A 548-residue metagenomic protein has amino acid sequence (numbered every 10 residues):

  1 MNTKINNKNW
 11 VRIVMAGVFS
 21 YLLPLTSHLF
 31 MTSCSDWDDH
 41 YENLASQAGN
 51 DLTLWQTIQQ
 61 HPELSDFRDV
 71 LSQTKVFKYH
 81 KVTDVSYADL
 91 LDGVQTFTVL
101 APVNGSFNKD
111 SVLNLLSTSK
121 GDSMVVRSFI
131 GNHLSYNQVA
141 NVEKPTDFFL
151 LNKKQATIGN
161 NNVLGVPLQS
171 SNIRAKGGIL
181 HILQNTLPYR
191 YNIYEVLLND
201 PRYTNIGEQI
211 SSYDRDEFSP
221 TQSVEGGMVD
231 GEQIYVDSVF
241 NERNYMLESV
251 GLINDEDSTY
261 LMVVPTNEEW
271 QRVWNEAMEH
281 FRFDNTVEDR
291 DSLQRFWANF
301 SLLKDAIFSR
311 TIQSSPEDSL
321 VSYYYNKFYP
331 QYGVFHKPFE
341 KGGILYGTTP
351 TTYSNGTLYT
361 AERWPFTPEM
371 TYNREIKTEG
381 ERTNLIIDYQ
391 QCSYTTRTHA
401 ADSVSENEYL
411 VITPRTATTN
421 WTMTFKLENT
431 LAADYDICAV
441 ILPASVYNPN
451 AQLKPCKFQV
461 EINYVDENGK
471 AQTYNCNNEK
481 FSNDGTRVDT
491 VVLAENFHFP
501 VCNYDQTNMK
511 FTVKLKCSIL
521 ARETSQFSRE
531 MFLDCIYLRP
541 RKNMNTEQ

Functional and structural regions predicted by a protein language model:
M1-N50, L54: Bacterial Sec-dependent N-terminal signal peptides
T32-Q548: Mature, structured domains of secreted/extracytosolic soluble proteins
